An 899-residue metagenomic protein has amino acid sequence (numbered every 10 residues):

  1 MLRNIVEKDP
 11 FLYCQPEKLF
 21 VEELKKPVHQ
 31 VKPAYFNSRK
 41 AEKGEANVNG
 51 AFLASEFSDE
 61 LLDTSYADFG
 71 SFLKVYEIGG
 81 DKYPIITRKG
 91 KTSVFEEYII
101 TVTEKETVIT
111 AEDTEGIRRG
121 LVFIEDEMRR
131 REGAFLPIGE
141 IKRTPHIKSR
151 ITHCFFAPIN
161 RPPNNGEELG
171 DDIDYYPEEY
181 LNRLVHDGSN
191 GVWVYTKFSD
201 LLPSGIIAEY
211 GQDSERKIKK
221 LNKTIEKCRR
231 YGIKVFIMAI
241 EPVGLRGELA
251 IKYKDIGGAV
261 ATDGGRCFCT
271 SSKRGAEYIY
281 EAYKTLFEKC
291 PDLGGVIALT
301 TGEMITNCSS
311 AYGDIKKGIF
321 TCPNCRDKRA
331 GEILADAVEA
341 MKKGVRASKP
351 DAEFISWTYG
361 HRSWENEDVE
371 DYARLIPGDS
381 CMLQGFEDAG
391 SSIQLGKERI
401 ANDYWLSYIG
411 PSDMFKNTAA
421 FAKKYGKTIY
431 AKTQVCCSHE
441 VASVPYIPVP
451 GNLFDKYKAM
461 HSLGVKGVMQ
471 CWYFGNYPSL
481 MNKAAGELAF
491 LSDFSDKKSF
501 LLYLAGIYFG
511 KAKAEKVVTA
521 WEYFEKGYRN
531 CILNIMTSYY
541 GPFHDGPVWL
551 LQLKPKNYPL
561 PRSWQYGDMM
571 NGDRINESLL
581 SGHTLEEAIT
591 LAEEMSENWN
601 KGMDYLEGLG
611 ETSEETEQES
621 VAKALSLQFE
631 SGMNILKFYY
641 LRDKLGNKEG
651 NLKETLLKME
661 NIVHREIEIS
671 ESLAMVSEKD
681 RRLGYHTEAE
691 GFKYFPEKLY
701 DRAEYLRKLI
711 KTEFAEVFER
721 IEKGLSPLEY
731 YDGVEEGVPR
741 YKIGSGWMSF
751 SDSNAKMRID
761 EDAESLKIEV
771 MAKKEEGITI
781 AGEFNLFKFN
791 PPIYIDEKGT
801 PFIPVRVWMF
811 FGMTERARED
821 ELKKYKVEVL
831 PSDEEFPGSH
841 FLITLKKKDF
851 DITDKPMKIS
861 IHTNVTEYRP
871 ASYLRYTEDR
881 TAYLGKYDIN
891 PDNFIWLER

Functional and structural regions predicted by a protein language model:
M1-K43, N47, L62, I173 (+3 more regions): Substrate-binding groove of N-acetylhexosamine-processing glycoside hydrolases
L2-F52, E56, S65-D68, T92-I319 (+4 more regions): Feature activates predominantly on carbohydrate-active enzymes
S71-P84: Short acidic low-complexity segments
I109, E764-A772, S839-K847: Short, well-ordered beta-strand segments enriched in hydrophobic/aromatic residues
I147, E835-L842: Trp-centered recognition loops
G302, E387, F474, I635 (+3 more regions): Short beta-strand segments enriched in hydrophobic/aromatic residues within well-folded beta-rich domains
Y731-V738, T779-F810, K848-R899: Acidic/polar low-complexity flexible segments
G799-P837: Glycine-aromatic-enriched beta-strand/loop faces of beta-sandwich-type recognition domains, especially lectin-like
